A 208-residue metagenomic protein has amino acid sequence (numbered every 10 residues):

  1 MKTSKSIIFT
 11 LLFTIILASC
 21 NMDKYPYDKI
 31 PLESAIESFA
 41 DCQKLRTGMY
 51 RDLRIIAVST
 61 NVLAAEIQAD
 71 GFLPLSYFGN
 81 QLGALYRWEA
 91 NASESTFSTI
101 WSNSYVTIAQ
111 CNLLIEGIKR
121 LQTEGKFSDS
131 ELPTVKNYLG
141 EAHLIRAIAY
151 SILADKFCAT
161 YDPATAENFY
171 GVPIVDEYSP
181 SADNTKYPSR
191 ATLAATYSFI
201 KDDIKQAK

Functional and structural regions predicted by a protein language model:
M1-A18: Sec-dependent bacterial lipoprotein signal peptides
C20-Q68: Membrane-proximal, proline-rich intrinsically disordered regions
L53, I204-Q206: Long, well-ordered core segments of solenoidal/helical folds
A69-A92, I174: Short alpha-helical hairpin
L82-C158, Y187, A191-A194, Q206-K208: Conserved, well-structured interaction surfaces
E141, R146-I148, L153-A182: Extended ligand-binding groove/face enriched in aromatic
